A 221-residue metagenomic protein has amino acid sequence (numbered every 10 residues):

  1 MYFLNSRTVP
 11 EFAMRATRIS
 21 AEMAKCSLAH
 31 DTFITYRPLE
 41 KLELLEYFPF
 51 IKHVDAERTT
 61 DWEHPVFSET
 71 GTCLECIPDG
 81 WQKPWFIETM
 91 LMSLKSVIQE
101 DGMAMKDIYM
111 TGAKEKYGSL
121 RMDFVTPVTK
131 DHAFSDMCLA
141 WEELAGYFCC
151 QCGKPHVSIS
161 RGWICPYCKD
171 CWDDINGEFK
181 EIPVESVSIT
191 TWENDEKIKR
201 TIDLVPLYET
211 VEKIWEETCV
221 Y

Functional and structural regions predicted by a protein language model:
M1-A133, I202, T210-Y221: Long, charged N-terminal interaction/targeting segments
G112-G118, I159-G162, W192-E196: Short, ordered beta-strand-loop transition motifs
K114, D136-Y147, S158-G162: Short, flexible, mixed-charge glycine/proline-rich loop motifs that serve as phosphate/nucleic-acid-contacting
C149-C152, C168: Short cysteine-rich clusters marking metal-coordination/redox-active sites
P155-I159, D173-N176: Short functional micro-motifs and their immediate structural scaffolds
G162-D174: Cysteine-rich micro-motifs
D173-V187: Short metal-binding segments enriched for Cys and/or His
S186-W192, T201: Acidic, low-complexity, intrinsically disordered interaction modules
